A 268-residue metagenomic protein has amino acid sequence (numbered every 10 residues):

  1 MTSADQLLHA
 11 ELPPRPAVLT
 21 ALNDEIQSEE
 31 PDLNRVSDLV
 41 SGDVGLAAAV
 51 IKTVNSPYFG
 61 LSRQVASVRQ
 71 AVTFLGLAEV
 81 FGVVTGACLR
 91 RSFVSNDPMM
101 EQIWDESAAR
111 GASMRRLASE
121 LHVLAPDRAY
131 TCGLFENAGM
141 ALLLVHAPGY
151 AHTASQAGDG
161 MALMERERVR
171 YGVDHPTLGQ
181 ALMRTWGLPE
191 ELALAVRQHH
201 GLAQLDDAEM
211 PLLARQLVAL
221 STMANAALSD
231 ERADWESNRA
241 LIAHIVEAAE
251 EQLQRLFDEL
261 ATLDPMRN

Functional and structural regions predicted by a protein language model:
M1-A151, M161-R232, P265: Conserved alpha-helical "signature site" that marks functionally important helical segments or helix/loop junctions
M1-A4, S237-N268: Terminal helices and disordered tails flanking the catalytic cores of nucleotide-processing hydrolases
A154: Helical (often loop-to-helix) elements that flank the catalytic cores of nucleotide-handling enzymes
